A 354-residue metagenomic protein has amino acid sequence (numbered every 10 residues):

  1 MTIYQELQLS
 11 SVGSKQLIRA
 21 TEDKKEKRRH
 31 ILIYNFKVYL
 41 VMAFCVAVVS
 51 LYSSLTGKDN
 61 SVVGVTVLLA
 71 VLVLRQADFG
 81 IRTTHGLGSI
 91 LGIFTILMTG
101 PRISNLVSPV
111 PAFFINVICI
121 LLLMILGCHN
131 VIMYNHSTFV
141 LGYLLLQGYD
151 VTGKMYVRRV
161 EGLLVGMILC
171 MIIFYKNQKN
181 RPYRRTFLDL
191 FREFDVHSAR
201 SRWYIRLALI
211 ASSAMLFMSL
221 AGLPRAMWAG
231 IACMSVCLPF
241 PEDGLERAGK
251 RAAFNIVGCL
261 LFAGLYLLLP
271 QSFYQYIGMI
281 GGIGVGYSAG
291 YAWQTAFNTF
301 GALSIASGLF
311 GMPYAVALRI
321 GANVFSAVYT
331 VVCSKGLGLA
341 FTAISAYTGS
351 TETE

Functional and structural regions predicted by a protein language model:
M1-I90: N-terminal signal-anchor module of multipass membrane proteins
M1-N35, N177-S201, T342-E354: Intrinsically disordered, low-complexity non-transmembrane regions of multi-pass membrane transporters
M42-A47, D59-A77, F114-T152, M167 (+2 more regions): Pore- and pathway-forming membrane helices of multi-pass small-molecule/ion transporters and channels
S50-T66, G100-V117, G162-V165, L216-A229 (+1 more regions): Structural signature of hydrophobic alpha-helical transmembrane segments
T83-G92, V131-G142, G249-G258, F297 (+1 more regions): Cytoplasmic-side transmembrane-helix entry/capping segments in multi-pass membrane proteins
P101-R192, V196: Membrane-interface helix-loop-helix junctions at boundaries between adjacent transmembrane segments
R192-L216: Membrane-water interface at loop-to-transmembrane-helix junctions
S212-L265, L269: Transmembrane helical segments that form the transport core of multi-pass membrane transport proteins
